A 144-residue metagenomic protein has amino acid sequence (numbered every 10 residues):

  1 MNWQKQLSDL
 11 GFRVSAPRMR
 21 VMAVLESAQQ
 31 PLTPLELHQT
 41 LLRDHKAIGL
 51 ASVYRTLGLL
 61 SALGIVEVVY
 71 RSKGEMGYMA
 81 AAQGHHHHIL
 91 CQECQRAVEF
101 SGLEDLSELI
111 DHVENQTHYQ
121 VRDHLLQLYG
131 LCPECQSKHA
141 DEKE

Functional and structural regions predicted by a protein language model:
M1-G11: Short, Lys/Arg-enriched N-terminal segment that forms or immediately precedes the first helix of a structured domain
V14-P17: Short helix-coil-helix linker/hinge
M19-V24: Pre-recognition alpha-helix immediately N-terminal to the DNA-recognition helix within helix-turn-helix or winged-helix
S27-T33: Short capping segments at the starts of secondary-structure elements
E36-L42, V53: A short acidic, leucine-rich amphipathic alpha-helix
V53-L63: Basic amphipathic alpha-helical segments that dock to polyanions
A62-E144: Non-DNA-binding regulatory cores of transcription-related proteins, predominantly C-terminal effector-binding
